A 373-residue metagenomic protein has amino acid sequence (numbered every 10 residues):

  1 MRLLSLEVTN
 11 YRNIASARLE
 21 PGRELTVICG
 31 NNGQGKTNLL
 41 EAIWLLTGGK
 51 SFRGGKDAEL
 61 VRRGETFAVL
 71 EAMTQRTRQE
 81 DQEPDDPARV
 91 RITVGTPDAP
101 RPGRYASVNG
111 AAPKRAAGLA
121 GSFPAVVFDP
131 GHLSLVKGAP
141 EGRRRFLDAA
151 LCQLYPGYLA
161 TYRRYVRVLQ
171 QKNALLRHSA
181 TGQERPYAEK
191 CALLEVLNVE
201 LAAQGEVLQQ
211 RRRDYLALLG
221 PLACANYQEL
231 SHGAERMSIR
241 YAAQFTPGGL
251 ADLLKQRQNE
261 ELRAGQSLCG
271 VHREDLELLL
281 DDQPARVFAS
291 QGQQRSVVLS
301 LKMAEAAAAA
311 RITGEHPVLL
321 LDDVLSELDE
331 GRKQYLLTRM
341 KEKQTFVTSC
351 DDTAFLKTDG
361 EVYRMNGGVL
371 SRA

Functional and structural regions predicted by a protein language model:
M1-N31, L45, R185-V318, E327 (+5 more regions): Conserved NTPase motor "head" modules and their coupling/switch loops across ABC/AAA+ ATPases, GTPases, and GHKL ATPases
K36: Conserved lysine of the Walker
G48-G142, D148-L154, Y158, G220 (+2 more regions): Nucleotide-state sensing region of NTPase/ATPase domains
A72, Q344-D351: Structural recognition of the conserved hydrophobic beta-strand(s) that form the central parallel beta-sheet of P-loop
A106, L278, R364: Short aromatic-centered micro-motifs
P130-Q204, Q210: Extended, highly charged alpha-helical segments
D322-V324: Walker B catalytic acidic pair
